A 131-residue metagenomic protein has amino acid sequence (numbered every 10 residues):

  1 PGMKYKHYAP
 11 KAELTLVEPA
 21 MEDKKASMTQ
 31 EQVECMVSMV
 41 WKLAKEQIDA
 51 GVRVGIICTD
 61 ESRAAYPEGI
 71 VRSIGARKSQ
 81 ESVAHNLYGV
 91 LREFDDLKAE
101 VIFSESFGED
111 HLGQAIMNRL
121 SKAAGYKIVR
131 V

Functional and structural regions predicted by a protein language model:
G2-G125, V129: A C-terminal functional module that forms or caps the active site or interfaces directly with catalytic machinery
